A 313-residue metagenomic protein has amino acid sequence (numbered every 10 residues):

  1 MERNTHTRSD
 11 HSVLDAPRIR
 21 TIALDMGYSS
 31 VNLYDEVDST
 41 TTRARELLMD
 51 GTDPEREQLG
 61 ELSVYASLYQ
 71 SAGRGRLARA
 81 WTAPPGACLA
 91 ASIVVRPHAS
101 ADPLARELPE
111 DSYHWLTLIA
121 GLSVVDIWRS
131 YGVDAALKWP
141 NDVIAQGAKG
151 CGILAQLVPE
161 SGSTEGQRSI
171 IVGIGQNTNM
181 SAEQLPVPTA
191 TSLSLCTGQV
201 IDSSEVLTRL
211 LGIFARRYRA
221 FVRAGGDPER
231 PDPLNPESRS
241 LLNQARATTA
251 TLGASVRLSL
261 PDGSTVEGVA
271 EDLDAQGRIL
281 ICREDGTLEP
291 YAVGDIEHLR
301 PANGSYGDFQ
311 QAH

Functional and structural regions predicted by a protein language model:
M1-S130, C151, V200, L252 (+2 more regions): N-terminal lobe of the biotin/lipoate ligase/transferase fold
E2-S9, H98-A135, A145-H313: Long, positively charged amphipathic alpha-helical accessory segments at protein N-termini or as interdomain linkers
